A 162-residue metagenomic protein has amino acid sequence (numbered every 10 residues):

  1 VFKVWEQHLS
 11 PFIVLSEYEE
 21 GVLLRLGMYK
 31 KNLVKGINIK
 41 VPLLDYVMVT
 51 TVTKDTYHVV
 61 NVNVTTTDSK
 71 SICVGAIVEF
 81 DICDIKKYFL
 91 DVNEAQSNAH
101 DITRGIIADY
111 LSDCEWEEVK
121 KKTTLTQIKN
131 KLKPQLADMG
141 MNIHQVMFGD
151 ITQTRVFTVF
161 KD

Functional and structural regions predicted by a protein language model:
V1-S10: Single-pass alpha-helical transmembrane signal-anchor segments
F12-L33, K40-K161: Amphipathic, interface-forming alpha-helical segments with heptad-repeat character
